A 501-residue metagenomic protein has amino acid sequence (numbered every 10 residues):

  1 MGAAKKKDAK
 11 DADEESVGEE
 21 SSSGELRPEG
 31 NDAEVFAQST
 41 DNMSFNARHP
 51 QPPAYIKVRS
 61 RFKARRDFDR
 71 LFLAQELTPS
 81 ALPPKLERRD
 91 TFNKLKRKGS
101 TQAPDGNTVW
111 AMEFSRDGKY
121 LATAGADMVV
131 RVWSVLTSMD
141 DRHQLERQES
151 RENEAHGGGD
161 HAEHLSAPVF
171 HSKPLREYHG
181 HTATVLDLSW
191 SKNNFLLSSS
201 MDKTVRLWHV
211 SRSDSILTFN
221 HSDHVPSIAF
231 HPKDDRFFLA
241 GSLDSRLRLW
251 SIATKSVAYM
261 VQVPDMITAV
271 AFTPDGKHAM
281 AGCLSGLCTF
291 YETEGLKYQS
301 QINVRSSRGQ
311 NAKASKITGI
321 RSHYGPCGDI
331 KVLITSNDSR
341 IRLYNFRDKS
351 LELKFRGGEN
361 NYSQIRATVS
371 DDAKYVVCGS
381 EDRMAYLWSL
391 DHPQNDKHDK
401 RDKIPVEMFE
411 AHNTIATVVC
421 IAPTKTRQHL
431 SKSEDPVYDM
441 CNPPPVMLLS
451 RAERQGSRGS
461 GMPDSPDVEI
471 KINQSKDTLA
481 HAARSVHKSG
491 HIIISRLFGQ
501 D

Functional and structural regions predicted by a protein language model:
M1-D105, L136, H143, Q148: Intrinsically disordered terminal extensions that flank WD40 beta-propeller domains in eukaryotic WD-repeat scaffold
F62, S134-H156, E292-Q299, N345-E352 (+2 more regions): Short loop/turn segments immediately following beta-strands, especially the blade-tip and inter-blade linker loops
E76-P79, G99-A103, H143-R147, S166-V169 (+11 more regions): Short C-terminal beta-strands that terminate individual repeats in beta-propeller domains, predominantly WD40 blades
N107-E113, A183-S189, T218, D223-F230 (+6 more regions): Canonical WD40 repeat/beta-propeller blade segments in eukaryotic WD-repeat proteins
K119-A122, R176, L186, N194-L197 (+13 more regions): Structural hallmark of WD40 beta-propellers
G125, S200, S242, C283 (+3 more regions): Structural signature of WD-repeat beta-propellers
V130-V135, Q144, S199, V205-H209 (+7 more regions): WD40-repeat beta-propellers
N311, C327, N361-Y362, K374 (+2 more regions): Terminal intrinsically disordered, low-complexity extensions flanking WD-repeat/beta-propeller proteins
